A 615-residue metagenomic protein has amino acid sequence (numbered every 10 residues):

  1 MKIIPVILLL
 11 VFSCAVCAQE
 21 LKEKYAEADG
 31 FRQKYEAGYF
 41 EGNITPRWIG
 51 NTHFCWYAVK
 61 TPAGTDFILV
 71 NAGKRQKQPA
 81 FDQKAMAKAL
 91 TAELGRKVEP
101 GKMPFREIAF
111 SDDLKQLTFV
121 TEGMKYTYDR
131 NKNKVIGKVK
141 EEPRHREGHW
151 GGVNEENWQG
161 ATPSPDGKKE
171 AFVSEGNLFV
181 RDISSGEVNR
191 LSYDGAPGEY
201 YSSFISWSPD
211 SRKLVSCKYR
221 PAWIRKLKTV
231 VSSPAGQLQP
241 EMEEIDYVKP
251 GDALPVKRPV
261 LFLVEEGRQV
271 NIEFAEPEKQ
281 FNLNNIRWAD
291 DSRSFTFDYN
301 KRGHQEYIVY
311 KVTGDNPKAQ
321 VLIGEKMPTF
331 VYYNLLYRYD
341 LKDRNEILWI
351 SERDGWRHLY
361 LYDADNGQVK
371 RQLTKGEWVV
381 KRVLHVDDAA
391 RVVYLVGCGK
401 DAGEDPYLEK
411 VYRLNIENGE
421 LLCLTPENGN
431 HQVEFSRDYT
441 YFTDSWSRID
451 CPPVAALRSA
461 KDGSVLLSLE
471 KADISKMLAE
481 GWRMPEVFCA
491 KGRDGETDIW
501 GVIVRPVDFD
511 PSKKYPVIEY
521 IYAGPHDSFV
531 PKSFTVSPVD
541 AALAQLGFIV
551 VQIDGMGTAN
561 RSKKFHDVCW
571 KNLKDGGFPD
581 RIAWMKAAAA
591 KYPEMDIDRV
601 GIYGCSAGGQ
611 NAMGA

Functional and structural regions predicted by a protein language model:
K2-L8: Sec-dependent signal peptide recognition, specifically the positively charged N-region followed immediately by
V6, W158, G524-D527: A structural preference for long, well-packed, hydrophobic secondary-structure segments
L8, E187, I597-R599: A periodicity- and composition-biased signal for non-globular, repetitive helical segments
S13-C14: N-terminal signal peptide c-region/cleavage motif recognized by signal peptidases
Q19-P453, L457-R458, S475: Beta-propeller folds
P46, S292, D298, N430-A615: Serine-hydrolase catalytic core recognition
